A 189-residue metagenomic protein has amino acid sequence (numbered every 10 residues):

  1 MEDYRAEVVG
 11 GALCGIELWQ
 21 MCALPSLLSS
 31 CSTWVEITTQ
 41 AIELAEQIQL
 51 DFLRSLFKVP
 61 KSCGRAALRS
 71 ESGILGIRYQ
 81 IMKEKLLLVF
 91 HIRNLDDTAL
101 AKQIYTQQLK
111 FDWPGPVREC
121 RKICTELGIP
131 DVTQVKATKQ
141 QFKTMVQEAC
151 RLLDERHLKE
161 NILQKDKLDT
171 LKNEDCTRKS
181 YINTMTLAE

Functional and structural regions predicted by a protein language model:
M1-D112: Non-catalytic, peripheral interaction segments enriched in hydrophobic/basic residues
S29-I37, I92-E189: Charged boundary/loop elements
